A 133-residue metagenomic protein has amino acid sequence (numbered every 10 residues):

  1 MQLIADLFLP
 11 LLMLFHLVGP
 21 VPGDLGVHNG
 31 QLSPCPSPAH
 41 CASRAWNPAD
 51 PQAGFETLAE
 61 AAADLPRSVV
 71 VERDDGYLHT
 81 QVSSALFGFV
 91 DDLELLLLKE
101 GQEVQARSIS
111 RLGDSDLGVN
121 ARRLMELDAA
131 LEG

Functional and structural regions predicted by a protein language model:
Q2-G133: Ser/Thr-rich, low-complexity intrinsically disordered terminal regions
